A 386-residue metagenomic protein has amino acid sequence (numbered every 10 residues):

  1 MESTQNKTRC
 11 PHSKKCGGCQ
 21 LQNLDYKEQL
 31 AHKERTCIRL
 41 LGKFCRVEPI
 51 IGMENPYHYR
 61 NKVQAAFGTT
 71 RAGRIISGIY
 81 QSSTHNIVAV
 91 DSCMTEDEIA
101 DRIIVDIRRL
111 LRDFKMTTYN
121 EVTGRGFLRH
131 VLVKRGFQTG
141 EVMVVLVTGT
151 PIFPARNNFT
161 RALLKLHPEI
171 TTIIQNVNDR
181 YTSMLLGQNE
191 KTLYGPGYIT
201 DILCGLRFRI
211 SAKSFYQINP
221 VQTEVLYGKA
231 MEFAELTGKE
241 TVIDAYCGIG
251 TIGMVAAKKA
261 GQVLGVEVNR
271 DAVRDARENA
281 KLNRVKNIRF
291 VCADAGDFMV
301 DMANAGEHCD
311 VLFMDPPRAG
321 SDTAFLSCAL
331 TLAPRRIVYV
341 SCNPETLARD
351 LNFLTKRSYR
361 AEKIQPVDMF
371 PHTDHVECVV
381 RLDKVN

Functional and structural regions predicted by a protein language model:
S3, A155-N157, R161-N386: Rossmann-like S-adenosyl-L-methionine
T4, Q20-T118, V133, F137-Q138 (+1 more regions): Extended interfacial segments that mediate partner engagement and assembly in macromolecular machines
K7-D25, I249: Local cysteine-cluster metal-coordination motifs and their immediate loop/turn environment, predominantly Fe-S cluster
N55-R60, T69-R71, T123-R125, L193 (+1 more regions): A short catalytic or substrate-binding loop motif that flags glycine-/basic-rich loops and adjacent residues that bind
N61, G140-V142, K239-E240: Nucleotide donor/acceptor-binding cores
G78-Q81, V145-V147, A276: Short, acidic/hydrophobic/Gly-rich beta-strand patch recurrent on exposed beta strands that often constitutes part
T117-R125, V242: Short helix/loop segment immediately N-terminal to the Walker
V133, G140-G149, R207-S211: Short, aliphatic-rich beta-strand segments
